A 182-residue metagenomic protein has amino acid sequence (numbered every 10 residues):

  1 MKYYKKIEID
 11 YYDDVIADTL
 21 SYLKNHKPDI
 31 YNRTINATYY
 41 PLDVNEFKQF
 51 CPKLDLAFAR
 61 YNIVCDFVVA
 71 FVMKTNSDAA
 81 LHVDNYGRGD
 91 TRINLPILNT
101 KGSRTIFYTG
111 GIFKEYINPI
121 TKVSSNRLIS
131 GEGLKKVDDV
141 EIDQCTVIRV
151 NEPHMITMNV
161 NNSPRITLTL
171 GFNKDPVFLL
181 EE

Functional and structural regions predicted by a protein language model:
M1-V64, V68-V69, D78: Non-heme Fe(II)/2-oxoglutarate
K2-K6, D90-R92, T167: Intrinsic-disorder/low-complexity, polar/charged segments enriched in Ser/Thr/Lys/Arg/Asp/Glu/Gln
I7-D10, D84, I97, I156: Compositionally biased, intrinsically disordered low-complexity segments enriched in polar/proline residues
Y11-D13, K74, I97-N99, F172-K174: Non-catalytic surface loops within mature trypsin-like serine protease
V15, A80, S103-T105, V177-L180: Short acidic, gly/pro-rich beta-turn/loop elements at beta-sheet edges and active-site/ligand-binding grooves
V64, G89, N162-P164: A short, structural micro-pattern
F67-V69, M73-C145: Catalytic core of non-heme Fe(II) oxygenases with the double-stranded beta-helix
I117-E182: Catalytic core of Fe(II)/2-oxoglutarate
